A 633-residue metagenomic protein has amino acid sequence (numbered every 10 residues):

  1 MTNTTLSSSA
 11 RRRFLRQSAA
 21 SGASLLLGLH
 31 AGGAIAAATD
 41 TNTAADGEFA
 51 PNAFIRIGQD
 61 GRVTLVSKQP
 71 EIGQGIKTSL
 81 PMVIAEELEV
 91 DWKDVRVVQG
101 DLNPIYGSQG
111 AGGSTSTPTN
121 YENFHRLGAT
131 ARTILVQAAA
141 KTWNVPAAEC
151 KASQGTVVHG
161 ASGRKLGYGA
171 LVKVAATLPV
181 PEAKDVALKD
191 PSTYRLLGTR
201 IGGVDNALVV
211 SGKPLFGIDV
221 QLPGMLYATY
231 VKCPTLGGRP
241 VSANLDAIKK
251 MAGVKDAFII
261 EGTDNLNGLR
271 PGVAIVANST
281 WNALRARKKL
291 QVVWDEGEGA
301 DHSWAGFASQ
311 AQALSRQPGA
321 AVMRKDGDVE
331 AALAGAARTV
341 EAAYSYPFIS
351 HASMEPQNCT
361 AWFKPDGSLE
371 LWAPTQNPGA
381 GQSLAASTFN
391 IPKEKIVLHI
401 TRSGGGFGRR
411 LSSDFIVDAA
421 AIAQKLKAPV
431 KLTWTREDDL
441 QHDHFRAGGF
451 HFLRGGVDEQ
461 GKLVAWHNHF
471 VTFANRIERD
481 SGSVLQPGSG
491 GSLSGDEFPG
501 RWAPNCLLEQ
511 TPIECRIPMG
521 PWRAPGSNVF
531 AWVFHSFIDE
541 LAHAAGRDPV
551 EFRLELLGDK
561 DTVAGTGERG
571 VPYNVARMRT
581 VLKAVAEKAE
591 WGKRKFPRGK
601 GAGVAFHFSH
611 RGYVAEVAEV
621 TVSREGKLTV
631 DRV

Functional and structural regions predicted by a protein language model:
T2-G22: N-terminal secretory signal peptides and thylakoid transit peptides that target proteins across membranes
T5-S8, L29-T64: C-terminal segment of N-terminal export signals and the immediately downstream linker at the start of the mature
D40-G47, A85-E87, K93-V98, L102-G319 (+1 more regions): Flexible, low-hydrophobicity surface segments
N52-R56, I84-L88, C359-F363, S383-K395 (+6 more regions): Proline/glycine-anchored alpha-helix kink/cap motifs
R62-V83, K93-A129, T133, K141 (+8 more regions): Short, surface-exposed loop/turn segments at secondary-structure boundaries that line and modulate
T115-N120, K173-D219, A320-C359, G448-F537: Glycine-rich loop/linker segments at domain edges
A243-K250, P521-T562, V622-L628: Long hydrophobic segments that form regular secondary structure
Y346-F348, L554-R624: Accessory "access/gating" subregions that flank catalytic or transport cores
